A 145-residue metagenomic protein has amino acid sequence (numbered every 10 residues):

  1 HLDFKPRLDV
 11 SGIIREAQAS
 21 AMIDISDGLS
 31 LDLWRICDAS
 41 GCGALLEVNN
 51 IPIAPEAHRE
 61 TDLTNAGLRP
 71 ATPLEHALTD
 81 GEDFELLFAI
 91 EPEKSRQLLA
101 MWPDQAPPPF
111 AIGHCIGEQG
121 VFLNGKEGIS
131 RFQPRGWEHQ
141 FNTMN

Functional and structural regions predicted by a protein language model:
H1-G12: Active-site glycine-rich loop that binds ribose-phosphate moieties when present
E16-Q18, M22-N145: Glycine-/charge-enriched secondary-structure boundary and capping motifs
